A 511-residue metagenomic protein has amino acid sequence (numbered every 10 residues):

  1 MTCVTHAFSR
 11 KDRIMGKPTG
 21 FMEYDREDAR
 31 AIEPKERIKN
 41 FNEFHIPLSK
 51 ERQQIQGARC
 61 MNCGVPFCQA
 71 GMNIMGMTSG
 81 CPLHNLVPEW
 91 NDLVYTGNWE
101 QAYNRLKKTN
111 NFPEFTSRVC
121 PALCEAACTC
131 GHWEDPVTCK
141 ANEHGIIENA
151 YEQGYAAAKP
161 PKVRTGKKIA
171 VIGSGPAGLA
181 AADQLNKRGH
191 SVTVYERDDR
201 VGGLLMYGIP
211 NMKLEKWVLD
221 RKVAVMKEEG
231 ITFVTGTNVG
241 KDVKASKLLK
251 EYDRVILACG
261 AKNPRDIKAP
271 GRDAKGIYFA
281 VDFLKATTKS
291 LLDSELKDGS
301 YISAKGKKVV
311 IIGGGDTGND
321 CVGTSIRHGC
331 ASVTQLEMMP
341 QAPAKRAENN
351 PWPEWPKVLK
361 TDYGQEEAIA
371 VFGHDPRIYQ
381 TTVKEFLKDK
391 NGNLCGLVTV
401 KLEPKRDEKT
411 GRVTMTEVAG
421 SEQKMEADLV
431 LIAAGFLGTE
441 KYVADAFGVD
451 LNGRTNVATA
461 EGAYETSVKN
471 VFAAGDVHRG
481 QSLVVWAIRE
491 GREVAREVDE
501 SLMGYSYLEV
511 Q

Functional and structural regions predicted by a protein language model:
P18-I46, I55-A58, G71, P82-T96 (+11 more regions): Beta1-alpha1 glycine-rich phosphate/pyrophosphate-binding loop at the start of Rossmann-like nucleotide-binding domains
K39-R52, T78-S79, L83-R118, A122 (+2 more regions): Ferredoxin-type iron-sulfur electron-transfer modules in oxidoreductases and energy-metabolism complexes
Q101, V163, K168-I172, D220-A269 (+4 more regions): Feature captures the FAD/FMN-dependent oxidoreductase FAD-binding
G145-V163, R221-K241, P264-H328, L451-S467: Glycine-rich dinucleotide-binding loop and its adjacent helix/turn
I172-P176, G313-G315, D476: Glycine-rich Rossmann-fold phosphate-binding loop(s) that bind the pyrophosphate of adenine dinucleotide cofactors
K275-G306, K405-Q481: FAD-site-proximal beta/loop scaffold in flavoenzymes
G318-C321, H328, V477-L508: A conserved FAD-binding loop/helix module that cradles the flavin
